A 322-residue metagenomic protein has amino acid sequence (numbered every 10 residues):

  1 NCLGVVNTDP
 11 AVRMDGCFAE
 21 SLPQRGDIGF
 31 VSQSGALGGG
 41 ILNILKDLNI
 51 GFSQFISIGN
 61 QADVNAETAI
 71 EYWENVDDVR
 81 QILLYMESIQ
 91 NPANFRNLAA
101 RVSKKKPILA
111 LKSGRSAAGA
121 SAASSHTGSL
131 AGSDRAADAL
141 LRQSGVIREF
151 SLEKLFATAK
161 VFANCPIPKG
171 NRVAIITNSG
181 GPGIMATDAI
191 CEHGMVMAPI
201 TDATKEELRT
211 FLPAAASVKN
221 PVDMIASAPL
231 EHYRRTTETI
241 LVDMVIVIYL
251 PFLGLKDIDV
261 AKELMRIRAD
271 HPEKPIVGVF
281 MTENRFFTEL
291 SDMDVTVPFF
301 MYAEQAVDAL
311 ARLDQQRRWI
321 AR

Functional and structural regions predicted by a protein language model:
N1-R322: Catalytic-core regions of core metabolic enzymes, especially those transforming organic acids/acyl-group intermediates
